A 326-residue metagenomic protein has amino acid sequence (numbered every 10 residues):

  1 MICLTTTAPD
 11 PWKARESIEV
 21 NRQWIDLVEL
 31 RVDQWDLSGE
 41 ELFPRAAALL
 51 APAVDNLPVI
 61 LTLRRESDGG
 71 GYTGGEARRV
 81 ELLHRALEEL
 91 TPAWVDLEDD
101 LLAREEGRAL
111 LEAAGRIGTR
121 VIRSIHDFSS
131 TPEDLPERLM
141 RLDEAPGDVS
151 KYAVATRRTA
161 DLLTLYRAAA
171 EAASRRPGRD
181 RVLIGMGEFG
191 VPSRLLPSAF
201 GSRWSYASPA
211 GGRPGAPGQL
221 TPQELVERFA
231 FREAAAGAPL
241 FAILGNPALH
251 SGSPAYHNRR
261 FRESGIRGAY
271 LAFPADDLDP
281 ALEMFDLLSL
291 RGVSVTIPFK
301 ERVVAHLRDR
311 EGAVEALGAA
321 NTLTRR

Functional and structural regions predicted by a protein language model:
M1-P132: Active-site beta->alpha loop and helix N-cap motifs at the rims of alpha/beta catalytic domains
L4-T7, T62-R64, S124, A153 (+3 more regions): Short beta-strand segments
T5-P9, H126-F128, A153-T156, L271-D277: Short beta->alpha junction loops
V59-L63, R123-S124, L183, V314-A320 (+1 more regions): Short beta-strand elements of ligand-binding domains
H84, L139, D279-L282: Short hydrophobic/charged patches on amphipathic alpha-helices used for structural packing and interfaces
W94, D100-P239: Catalytic alpha/beta core domains of metabolic enzymes, predominantly
A238-R326: Phosphate/diphosphate ligand-binding glycine-rich loop within oxidoreductases
